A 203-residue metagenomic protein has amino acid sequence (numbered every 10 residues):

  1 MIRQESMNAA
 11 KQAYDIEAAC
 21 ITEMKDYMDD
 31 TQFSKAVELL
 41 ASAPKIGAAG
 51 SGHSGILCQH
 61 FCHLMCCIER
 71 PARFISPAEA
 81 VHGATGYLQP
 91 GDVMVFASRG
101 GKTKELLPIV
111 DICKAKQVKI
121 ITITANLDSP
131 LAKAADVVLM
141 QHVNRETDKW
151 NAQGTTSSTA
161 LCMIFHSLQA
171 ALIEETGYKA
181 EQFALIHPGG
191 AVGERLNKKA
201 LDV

Functional and structural regions predicted by a protein language model:
I2-S42: An N-terminal, well-structured beta->alpha segment
K35-E38, I56, H187: Amphipathic alpha-helical interaction segments
L40-A43, V95, G190: Alpha-helix boundary/capping residues
K45-S51, G55-T176: Glycine-rich phosphate-binding loops that contact phosphosugars or nucleotide phosphates
K133, T147, I173-V203: Internal, active-site/partner-interface "lid" segment
